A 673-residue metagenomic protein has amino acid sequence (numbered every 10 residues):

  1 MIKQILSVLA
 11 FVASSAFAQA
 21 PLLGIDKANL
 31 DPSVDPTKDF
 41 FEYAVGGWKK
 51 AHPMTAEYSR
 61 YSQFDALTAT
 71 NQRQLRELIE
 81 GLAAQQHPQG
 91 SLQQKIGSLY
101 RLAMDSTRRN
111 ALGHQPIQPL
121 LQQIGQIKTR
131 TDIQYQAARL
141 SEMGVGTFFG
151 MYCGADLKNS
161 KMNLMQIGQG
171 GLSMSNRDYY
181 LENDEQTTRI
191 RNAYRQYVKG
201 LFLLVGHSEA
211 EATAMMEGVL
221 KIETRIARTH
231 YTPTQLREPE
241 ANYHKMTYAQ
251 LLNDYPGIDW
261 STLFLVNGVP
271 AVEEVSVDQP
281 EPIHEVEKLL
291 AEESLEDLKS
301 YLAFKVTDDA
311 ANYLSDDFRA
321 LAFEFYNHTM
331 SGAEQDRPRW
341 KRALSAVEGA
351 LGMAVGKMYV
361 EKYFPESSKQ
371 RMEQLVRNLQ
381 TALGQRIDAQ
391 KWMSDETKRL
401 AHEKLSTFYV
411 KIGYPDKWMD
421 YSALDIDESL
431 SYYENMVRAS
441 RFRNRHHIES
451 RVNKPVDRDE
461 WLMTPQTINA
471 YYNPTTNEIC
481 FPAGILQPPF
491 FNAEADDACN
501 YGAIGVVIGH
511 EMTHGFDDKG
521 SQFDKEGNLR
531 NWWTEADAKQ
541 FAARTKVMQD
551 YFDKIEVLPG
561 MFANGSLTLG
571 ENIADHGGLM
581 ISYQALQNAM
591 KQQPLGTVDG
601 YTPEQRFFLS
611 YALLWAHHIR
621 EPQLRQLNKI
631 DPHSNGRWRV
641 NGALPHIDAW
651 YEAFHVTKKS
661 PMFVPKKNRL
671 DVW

Functional and structural regions predicted by a protein language model:
M1-A20: Bacterial Sec-dependent N-terminal signal peptides
F11, E57-I79, A210-T229, N500-V506 (+1 more regions): Short secondary-structure subsegments characteristic of cysteine-rich extracellular domains
Q19-A28: Short, Gly/Pro- and small/polar-rich lid/capping loops
N29-K50, Y180, D184-L203, D395 (+2 more regions): Hydrophobic/aromatic-rich, well-ordered segments within soluble, folded domains that form packed cores
D35-K38, Y43-R108: Active-site-surrounding "flap" and adjacent substrate/cofactor-binding loops of secreted or lumenal enzymes, prototyped
A51-T55, M151-Y152, N176-D178, H230-P233 (+4 more regions): Short, solvent-exposed loop/turn and secondary-structure capping segments
T68, V219, D254-G257, S276-P280 (+4 more regions): Intrinsically disordered, low-complexity linker/terminal regions across diverse proteins
G81-Q374, N378: Noncatalytic, helix-rich "gating/capping" subdomain that lines the substrate-entry/channel surface of large enzyme
